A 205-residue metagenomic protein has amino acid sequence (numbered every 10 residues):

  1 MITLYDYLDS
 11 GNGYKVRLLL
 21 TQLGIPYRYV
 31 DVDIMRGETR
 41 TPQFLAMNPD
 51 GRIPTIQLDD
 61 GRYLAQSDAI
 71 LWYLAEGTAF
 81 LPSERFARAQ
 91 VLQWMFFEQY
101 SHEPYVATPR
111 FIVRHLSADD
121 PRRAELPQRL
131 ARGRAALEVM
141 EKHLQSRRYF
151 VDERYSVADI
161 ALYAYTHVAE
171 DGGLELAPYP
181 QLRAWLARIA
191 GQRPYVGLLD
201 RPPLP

Functional and structural regions predicted by a protein language model:
M1-D9, Y14-P127: GST-like domain detector, emphasizing the conserved glutathione-binding G-site in the N-terminal thioredoxin-like
Q22-Y27, L130, R134, P202-P203: Generic low-complexity, intrinsically disordered sequence content enriched in small uncharged/hydrophobic residues
I34-M35, R183, P203-L204: Conserved beta-strand edge residues that scaffold enzyme active sites
L45, A89-L92, A161, R183 (+1 more regions): Generic structural signal for individual residues within well-ordered alpha-helical segments across diverse proteins
D50, G77, S146-R147, Q192: Structured helix-beta-strand junction loops
E98-G191, L198: GST-like fold's C-terminal all-alpha helical module
Y195-P205: Terminal-tail/helix-coil boundary detector
